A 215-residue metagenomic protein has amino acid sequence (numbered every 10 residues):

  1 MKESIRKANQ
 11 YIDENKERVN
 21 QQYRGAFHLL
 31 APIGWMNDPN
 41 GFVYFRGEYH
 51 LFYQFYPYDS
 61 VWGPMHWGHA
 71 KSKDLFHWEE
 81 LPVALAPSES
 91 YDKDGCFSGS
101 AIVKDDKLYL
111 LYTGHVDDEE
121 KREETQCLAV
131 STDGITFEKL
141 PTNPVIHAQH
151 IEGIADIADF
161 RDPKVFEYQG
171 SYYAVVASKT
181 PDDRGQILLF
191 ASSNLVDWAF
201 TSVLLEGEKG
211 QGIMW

Functional and structural regions predicted by a protein language model:
M1-D162, F166-W215: Beta-rich carbohydrate-recognition and catalytic domains
